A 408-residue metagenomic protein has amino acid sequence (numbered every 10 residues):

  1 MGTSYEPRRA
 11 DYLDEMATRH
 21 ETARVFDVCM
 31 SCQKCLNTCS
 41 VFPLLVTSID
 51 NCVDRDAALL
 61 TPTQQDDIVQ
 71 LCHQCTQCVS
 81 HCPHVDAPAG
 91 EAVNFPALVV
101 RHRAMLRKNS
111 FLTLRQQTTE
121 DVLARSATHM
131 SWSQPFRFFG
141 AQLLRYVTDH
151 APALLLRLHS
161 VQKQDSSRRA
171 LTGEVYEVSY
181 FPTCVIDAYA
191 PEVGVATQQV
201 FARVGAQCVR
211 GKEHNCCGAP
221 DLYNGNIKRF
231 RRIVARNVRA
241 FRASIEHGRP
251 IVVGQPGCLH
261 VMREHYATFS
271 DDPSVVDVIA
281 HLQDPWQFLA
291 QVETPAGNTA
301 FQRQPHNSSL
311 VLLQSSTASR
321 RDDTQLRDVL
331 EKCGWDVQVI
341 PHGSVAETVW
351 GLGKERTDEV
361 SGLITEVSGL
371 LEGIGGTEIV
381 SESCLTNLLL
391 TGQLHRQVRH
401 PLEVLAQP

Functional and structural regions predicted by a protein language model:
M1-D14, N37-L71, V85-L114, R399-V404: Non-heme iron-sulfur electron-transfer modules
S4, S31-N37, R137-F138, Q207-C208: Short low-complexity stretches enriched in small and charged residues
E6-D14, D50, T76, T172-V175 (+1 more regions): Active-site-adjacent bridging/hinge elements
R9, T18-R19, C52, P62 (+4 more regions): General secondary-structure edge motif
R9-M30, L60: Asp/Glu-centered strand-loop micro-motifs enriched in Gly/Pro and often flanked by an aromatic residue
R19, V93-P408: Iron-sulfur cluster-binding electron-transfer modules in prokaryotic oxidoreductases
T22-F42, D66-P88, A92, A188 (+1 more regions): Cysteine-centered iron-sulfur cluster-binding motifs in ferredoxin-type domains/subunits of redox enzymes
C32-C35, L45, Q162-S167: Short acidic/polar alpha-helix capping motifs at helix-coil junctions
